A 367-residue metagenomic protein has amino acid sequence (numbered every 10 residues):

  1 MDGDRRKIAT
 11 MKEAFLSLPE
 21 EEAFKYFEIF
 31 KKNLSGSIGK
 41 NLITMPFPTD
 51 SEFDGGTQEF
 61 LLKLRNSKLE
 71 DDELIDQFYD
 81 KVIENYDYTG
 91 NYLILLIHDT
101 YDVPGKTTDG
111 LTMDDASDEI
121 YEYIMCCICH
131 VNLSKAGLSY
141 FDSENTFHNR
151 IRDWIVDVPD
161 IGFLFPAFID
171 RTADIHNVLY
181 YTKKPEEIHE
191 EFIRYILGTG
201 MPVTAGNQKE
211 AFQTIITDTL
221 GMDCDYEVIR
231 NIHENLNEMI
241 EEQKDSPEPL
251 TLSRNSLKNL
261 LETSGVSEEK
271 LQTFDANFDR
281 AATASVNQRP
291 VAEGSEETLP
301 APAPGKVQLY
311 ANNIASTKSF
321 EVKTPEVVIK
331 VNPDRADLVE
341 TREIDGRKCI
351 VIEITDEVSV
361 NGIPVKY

Functional and structural regions predicted by a protein language model:
M1-S316: Long, hydrophobic alpha/beta structural blocks
L96-I97, K323, K330, V351: Residues in well-ordered beta-strands of folded domains
P300-E340: Long, contiguous regulatory modules within eukaryotic nuclear regulatory proteins
K330-Y367: Extended, charge-rich low-complexity regions and/or helical-solenoid scaffolds
